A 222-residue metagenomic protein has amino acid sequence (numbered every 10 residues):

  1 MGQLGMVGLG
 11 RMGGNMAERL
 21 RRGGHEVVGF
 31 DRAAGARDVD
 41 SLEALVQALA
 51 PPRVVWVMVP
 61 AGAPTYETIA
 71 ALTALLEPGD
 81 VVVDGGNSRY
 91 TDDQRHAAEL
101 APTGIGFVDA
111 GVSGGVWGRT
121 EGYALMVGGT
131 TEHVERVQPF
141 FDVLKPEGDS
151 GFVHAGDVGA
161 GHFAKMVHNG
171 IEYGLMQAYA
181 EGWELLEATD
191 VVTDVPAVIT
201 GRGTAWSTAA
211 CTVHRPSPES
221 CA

Functional and structural regions predicted by a protein language model:
M1-R53, L75, G79, V116-R119: NAD(P)+-binding Rossmann beta1-loop-alpha1 motif at the extreme N-terminus of oxidoreductases
L4, Y66-A70, R89-L186: Rossmann-fold dinucleotide-binding core
L9, W56-V57, W117, F152 (+1 more regions): Tryptophan-centered motif/residue detector
H25, I105, V191: Short glycine/serine/threonine/alanine-rich loop segments
A33, P60, S113: Short beta-to-alpha linker loops that shape the active-site pocket of alpha/beta-hydrolase fold enzymes
L42-V108: Rossmann-fold NAD(P) dinucleotide-binding segment
G148-F152, V191-A222: C-terminal substrate-binding/catalytic lobe of Rossmann-fold NAD(P)-dependent oxidoreductases
